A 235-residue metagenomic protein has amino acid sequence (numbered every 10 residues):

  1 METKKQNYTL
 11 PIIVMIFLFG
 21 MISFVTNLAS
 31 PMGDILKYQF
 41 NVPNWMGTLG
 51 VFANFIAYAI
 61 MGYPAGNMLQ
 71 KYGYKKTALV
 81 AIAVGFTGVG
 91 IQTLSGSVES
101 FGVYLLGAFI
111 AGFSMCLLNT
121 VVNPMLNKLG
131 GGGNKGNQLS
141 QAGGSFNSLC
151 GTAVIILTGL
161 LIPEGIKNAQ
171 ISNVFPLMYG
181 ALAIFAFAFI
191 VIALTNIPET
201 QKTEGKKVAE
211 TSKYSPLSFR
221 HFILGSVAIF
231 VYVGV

Functional and structural regions predicted by a protein language model:
L10-V42, V122-N123: Extracytoplasmic
L49-N67: Central cavity-lining transmembrane alpha-helices of secondary-active solute carriers, predominantly the Major
M61-Y74, I162: Helix-to-loop junctions at the C-terminal end of transmembrane segments in multipass secondary transporters
A83-V98: C-terminal ends and interior cores of transmembrane alpha-helices in multi-pass membrane transporters/permeases
F101-L118: Hydrophobic core of transmembrane alpha-helices in multi-pass small-molecule transporters, especially MFS/SLC-type
L117-G131: Intracellular juxtamembrane helix-capping segments at the cytosolic ends of symmetry-related transmembrane helices
G136-N196: Helix-loop-helix hairpin linking two adjacent transmembrane segments in secondary transporters
